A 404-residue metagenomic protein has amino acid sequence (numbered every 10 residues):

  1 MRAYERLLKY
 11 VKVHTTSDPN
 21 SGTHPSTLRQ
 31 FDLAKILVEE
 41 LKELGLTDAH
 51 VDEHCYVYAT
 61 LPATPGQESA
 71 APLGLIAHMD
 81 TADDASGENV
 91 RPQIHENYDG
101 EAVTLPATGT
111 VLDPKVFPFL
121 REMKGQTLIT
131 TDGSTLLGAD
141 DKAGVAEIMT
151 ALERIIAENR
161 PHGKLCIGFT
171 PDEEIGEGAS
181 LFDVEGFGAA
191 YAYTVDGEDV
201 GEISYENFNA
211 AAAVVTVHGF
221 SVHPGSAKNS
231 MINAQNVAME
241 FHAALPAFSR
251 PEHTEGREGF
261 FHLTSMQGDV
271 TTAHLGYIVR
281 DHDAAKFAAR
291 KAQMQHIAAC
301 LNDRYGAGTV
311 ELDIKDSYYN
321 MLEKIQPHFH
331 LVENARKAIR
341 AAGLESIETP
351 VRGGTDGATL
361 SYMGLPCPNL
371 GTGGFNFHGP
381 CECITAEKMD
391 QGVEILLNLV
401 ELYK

Functional and structural regions predicted by a protein language model:
R2-L28, I129-T130, Y318, H378-G379: N-terminal capping segment at the start of a domain
G22-A70, G74-I76, D80, V90-R91: A non-catalytic alpha/beta surface segment that caps or lines the substrate-entry region of metallo-dependent hydrolase
D48-E53, T264-Q267, T349-P350: Short beta-strand
Q67-P161, F169, A189, Q391: Active-site metal-coordination/substrate-binding segment of hydrolases, especially metallo-dependent peptidases
L120, Q126-A139, D172-A299, G308-V310 (+1 more regions): Midchain, well-structured core segments that form catalytic/ion-binding scaffolds
T131-G138, E345-T349, G379-P380: Short pre-catalytic strand/loop immediately N-terminal to key active-site residues, enriched for Gly-Thr
A157, I232-P251, A285-I297, E333 (+3 more regions): His/Asp/Glu-rich mid-to-C-terminal helical/loop segments that flank catalytic regions of hydrolases
N236-H253, F260-H262, T309, Y319-C367 (+1 more regions): Active-site-adjacent substrate-binding region of metalloamidase/peptidase-like peptide-processing proteins
